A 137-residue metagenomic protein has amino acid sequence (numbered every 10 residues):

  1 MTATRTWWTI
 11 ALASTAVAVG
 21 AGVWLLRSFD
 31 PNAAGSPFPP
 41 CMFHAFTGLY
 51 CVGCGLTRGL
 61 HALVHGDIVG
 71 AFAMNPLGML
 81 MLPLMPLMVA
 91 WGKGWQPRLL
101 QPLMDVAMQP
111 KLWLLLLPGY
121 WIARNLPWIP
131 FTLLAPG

Functional and structural regions predicted by a protein language model:
M1-A3: Short, Lys/Arg-rich, polar N-terminal cytosolic tail immediately upstream of the first transmembrane signal-anchor
W8-A21, F72-L112, L117: Short Fe-S-cluster ligation motifs
A13-P40: Short, charged low-complexity linear segments at domain edges
V19-L25, P118-P127: Transmembrane alpha-helical segments that form the membrane-embedded catalytic/substrate-channel core of multi-pass
P31, G92-L99, W128-T132: Perimembrane helix-loop junctions in membrane proteins
P37-C41, G70-P76, Q101-D105, L133-G137: Non-cytosolic membrane-interface motifs at loop->transmembrane helix junctions
F38-M74: Iron-sulfur (Fe-S) cluster-binding segments and ferredoxin-like electron-carrier domains, especially [2Fe-2S]
A123-G137: Juxtamembrane boundary at the C-terminal end of a transmembrane helix
